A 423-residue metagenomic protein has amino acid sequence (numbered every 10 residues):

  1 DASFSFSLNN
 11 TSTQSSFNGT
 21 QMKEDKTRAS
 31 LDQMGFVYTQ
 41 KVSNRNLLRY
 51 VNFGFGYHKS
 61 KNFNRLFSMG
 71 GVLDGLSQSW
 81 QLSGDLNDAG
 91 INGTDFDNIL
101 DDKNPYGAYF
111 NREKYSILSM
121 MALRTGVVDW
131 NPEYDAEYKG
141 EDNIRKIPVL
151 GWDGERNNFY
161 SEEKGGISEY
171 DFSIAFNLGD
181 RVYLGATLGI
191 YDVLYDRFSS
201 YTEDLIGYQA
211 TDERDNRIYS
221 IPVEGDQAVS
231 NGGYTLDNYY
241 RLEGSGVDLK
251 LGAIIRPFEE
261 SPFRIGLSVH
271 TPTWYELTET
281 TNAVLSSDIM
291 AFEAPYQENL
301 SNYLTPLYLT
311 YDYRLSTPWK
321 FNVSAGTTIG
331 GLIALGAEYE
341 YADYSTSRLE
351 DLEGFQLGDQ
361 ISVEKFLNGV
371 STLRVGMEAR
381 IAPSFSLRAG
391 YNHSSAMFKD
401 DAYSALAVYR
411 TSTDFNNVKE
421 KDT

Functional and structural regions predicted by a protein language model:
D1, D25-K26, N44-R45: Short secondary-structure boundary/capping segments within folded domains
D1-S12: Transmembrane beta-strand segments of Gram-negative outer membrane beta-barrel proteins
N10-T27, L242-G244: Surface-exposed strand-loop-strand hairpins of Gram-negative outer-membrane beta-barrel proteins
D32, V37-T423: Outer-membrane beta-barrel porins/channels
